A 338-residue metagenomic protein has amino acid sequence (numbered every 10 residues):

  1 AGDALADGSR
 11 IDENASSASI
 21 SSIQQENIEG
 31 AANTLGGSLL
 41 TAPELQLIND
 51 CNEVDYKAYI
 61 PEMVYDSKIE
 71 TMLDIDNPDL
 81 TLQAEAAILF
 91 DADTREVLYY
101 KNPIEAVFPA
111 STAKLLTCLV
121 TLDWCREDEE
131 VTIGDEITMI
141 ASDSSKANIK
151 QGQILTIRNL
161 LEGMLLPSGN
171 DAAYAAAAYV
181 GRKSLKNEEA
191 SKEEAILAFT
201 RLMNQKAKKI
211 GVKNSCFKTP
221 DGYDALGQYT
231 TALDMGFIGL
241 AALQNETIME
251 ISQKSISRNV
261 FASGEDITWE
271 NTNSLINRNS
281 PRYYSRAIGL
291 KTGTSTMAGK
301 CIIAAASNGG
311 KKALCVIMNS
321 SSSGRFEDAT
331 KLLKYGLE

Functional and structural regions predicted by a protein language model:
A1-N14, S21-S22, E29, N33 (+1 more regions): Gram-positive cell-envelope targeting signals
L5, N27, N33-T34, I149 (+4 more regions): Generic detector of intrinsically disordered, low-complexity, polar/charged segments
I11, V212-C216, D224-D234, G239-E338: Domain-terminus/edge residues, biased toward the C-terminal soluble/receptor-binding domains of extracytoplasmic
S16-A18, K146: Short extracytoplasmic/periplasmic juxtamembrane "stem" segments immediately C-terminal to an N-terminal membrane anchor
S19-S22, E53: Detector for intrinsically disordered, low-structure N-terminal pre-sequences
G30, L35-L233, A242-L243: Active-site-adjacent loops and short helices of periplasmic peptidoglycan-processing enzymes
